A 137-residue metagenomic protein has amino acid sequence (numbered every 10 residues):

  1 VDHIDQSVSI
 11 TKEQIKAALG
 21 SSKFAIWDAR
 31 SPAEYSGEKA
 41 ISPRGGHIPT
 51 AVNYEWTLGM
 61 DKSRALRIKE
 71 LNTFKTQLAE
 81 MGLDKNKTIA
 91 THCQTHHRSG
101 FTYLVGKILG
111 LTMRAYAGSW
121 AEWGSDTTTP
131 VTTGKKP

Functional and structural regions predicted by a protein language model:
V1-A25, A29, A33-P137: Rhodanese-like catalytic fold shared by cysteine-dependent sulfurtransferases and DSP/PTP-type phosphatases
